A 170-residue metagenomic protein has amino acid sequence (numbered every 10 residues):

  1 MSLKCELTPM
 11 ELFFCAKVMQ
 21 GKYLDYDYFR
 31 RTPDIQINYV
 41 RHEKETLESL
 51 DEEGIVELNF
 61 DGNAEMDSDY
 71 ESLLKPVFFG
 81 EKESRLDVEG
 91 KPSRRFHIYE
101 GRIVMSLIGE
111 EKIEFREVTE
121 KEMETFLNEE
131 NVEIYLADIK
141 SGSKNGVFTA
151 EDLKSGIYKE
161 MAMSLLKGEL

Functional and structural regions predicted by a protein language model:
M1-D51, E57-D61, D69: Short, amphipathic alpha-helical interface elements at domain boundaries that mediate macromolecular binding
T8-P9, D67, T119, T149: Helix N-cap / beta->alpha transition motif
M19-Y23, D51, F78, N131 (+1 more regions): Generic secondary-structure transition motif, activating predominantly at the C-termini of alpha-helices
K22-D25, E57, G80-S84, E133-I134 (+3 more regions): Short secondary-structure junctions and interdomain/linker hinges
D34-I35, S68-V77, V147-I157: Amphipathic alpha-helical surface "interface" segments used for docking/oligomerization or membrane association within
N38, M105-S106, K140: Structured N-terminal alpha/beta-domain signature that marks small ligand/cofactor-binding or signaling modules
E57-V104, I108-E124, N128-E129: Accessory beta->alpha helical hairpin/"wing" motif in late/C-terminal subdomains of nucleic-acid enzymes
E124-L170: Long, low-complexity, charge-rich intrinsically disordered regions
